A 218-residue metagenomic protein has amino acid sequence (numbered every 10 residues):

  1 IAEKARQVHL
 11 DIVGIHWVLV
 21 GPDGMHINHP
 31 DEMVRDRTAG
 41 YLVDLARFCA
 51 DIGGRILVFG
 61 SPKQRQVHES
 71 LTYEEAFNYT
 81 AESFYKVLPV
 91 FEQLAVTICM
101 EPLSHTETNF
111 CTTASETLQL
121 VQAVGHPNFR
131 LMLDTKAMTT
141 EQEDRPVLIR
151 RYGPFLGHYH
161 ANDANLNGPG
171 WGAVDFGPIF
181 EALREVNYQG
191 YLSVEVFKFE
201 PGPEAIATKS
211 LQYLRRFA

Functional and structural regions predicted by a protein language model:
I1-I12, A39-G53, A81-V90, D144-R151 (+1 more regions): Short amphipathic alpha-helices and their capping/turn segments at secondary-structure boundaries
K4-H26: Short hydrophobic interaction/assembly module
L10, V96, Y188: Short phosphate-binding/catalytic loops that engage adenosine nucleotides
V13-V18, V58-G60, C99-L103, M132-D134 (+2 more regions): A cross-family glycoside hydrolase active-site/sugar-binding cleft signature
W17, G24-I27, M33, P102 (+5 more regions): Residue-level preference for alpha-helix termini and adjacent loops
G21-N28, R65-S70, T106-E107, T140-E141 (+2 more regions): A short acidic, helix-capping loop that chelates divalent metal ions and anchors anionic groups
I27-R130: Active-site acidic/histidine proton-transfer and metal-coordination neighborhood in alpha/beta enzyme cores
G53-R55, C111-L133, A137-A218: Histidine-acidic metal/acid-base catalytic patches
